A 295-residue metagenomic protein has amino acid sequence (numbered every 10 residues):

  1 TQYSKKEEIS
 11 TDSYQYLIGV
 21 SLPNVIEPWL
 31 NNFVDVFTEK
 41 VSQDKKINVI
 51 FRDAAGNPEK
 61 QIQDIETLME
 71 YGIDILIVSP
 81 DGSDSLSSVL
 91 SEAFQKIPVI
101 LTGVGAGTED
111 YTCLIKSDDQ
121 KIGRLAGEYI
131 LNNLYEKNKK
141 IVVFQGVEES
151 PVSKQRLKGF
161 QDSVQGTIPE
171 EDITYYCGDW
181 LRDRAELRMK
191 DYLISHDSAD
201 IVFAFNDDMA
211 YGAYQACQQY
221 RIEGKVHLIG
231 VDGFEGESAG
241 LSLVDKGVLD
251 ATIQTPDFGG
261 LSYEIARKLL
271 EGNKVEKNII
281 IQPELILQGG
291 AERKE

Functional and structural regions predicted by a protein language model:
Q2-I9, E148, V152, V164 (+1 more regions): Hinge/cleft segment of the Venus flytrap/periplasmic-binding protein
L17-V36, I50-E59, P80-S83, E148-K154 (+1 more regions): Extracytoplasmic "Venus flytrap"
W29-Q43, I47, I122-A126, P151-P169 (+3 more regions): Short, solvent-exposed amphipathic alpha-helices that sit in or adjacent to ligand/effector-binding or catalytic
F37, V41-A54, K140-V143, V164-D183 (+1 more regions): Short beta-strand elements in bilobed, periplasmic/extracellular small-molecule ligand-binding domains
Q61, L114-I141, Q155, R184-E186 (+2 more regions): Hydrophobic alpha-helical segments within soluble ligand-binding/sensing domains
L76-A93, F160, I173-T174, G178-A239: Hydrophobic alpha-helical
G82-K121, F234-D245: Flexible loop/hinge segments that line or gate small-molecule binding clefts
Q215-P256, Y263-L270, K274, I279: Exported/periplasmic ABC-transporter solute-binding proteins
